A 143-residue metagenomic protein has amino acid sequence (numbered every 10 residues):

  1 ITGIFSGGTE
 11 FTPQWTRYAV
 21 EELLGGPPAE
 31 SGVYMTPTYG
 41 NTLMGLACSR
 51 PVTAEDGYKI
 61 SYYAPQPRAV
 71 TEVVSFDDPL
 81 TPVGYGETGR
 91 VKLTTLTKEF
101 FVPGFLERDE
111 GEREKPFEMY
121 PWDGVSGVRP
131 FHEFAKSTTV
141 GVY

Functional and structural regions predicted by a protein language model:
I1-Y143: Active-site glycine/GP-rich loop and adjacent strand/helix microenvironment that borders small-molecule binding pockets
